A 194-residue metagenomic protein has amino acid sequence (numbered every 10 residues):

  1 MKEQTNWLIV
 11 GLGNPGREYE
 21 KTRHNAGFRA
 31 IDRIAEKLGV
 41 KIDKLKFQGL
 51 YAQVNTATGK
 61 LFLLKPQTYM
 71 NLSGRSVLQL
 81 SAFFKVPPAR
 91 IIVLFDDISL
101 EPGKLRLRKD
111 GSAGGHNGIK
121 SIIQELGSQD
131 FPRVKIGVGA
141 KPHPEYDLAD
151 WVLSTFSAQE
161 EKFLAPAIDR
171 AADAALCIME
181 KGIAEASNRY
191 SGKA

Functional and structural regions predicted by a protein language model:
M1-D110, K120-K135, K141-D147, S154 (+1 more regions): Nucleotide and nucleotide-moiety/phosphate-recognizing core
G115-G118: Hydrophobic alpha-helical segments within soluble ligand-binding/sensing domains
